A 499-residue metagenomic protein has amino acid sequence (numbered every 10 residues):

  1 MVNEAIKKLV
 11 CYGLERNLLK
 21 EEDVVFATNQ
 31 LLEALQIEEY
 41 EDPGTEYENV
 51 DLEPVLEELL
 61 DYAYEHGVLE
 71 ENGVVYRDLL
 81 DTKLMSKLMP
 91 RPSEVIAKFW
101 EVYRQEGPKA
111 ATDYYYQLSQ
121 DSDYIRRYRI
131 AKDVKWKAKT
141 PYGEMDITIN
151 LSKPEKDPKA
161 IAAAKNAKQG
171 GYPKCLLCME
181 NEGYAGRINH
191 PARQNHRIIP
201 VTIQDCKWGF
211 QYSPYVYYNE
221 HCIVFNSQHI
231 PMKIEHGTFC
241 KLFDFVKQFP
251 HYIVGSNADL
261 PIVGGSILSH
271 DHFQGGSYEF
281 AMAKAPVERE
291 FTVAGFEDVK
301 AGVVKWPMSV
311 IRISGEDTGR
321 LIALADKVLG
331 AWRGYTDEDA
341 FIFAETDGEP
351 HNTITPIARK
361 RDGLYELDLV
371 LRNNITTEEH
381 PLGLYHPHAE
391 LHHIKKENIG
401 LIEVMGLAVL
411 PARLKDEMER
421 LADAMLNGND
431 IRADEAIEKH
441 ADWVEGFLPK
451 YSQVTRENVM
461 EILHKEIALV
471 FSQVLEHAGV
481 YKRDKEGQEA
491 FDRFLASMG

Functional and structural regions predicted by a protein language model:
M1-V224, Q228-P231, K305-P307, L321-A325 (+1 more regions): Active-site microenvironments that recognize anionic phosphate/pyrophosphate groups
N195-R197, H229-V254: Helical scaffold of the NTase/Pol beta-like nucleotidyltransferase catalytic core
N219, H251-I253, S266-L268, A281 (+2 more regions): Coil-to-beta-strand transition motifs
G237, V246-S266, G275-L329, R333-T336: Catalytic or ion-translocation cores adjacent to nucleophile or general acid/base/metal-coordination motifs in diverse
P261-S269, D347-T353: Beta-rich nucleic-acid/ligand-interaction surfaces
